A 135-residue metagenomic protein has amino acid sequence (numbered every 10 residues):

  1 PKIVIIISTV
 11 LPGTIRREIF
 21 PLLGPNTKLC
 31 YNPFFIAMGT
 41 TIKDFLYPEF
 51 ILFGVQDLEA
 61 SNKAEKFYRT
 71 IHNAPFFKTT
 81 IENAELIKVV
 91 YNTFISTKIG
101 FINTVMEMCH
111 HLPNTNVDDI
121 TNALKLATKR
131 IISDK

Functional and structural regions predicted by a protein language model:
P1-K135: Structural/interface elements that position substrates and couple domains in central-metabolism enzymes
